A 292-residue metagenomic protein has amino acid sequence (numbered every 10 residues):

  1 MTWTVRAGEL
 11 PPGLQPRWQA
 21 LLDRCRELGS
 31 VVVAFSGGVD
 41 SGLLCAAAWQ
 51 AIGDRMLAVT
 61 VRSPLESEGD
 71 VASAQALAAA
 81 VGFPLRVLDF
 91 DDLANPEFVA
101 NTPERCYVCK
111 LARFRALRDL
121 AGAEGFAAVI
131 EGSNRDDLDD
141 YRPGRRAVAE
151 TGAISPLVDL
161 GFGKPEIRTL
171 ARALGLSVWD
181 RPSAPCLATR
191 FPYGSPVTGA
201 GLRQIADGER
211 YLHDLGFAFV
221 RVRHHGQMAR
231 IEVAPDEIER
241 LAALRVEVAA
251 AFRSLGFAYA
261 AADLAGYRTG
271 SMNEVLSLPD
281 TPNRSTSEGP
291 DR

Functional and structural regions predicted by a protein language model:
T2-A173, D214, A229, E247-F257 (+3 more regions): ATP-dependent adenylation/nucleotidyltransferase module used to activate substrates
V158-L212, G216-V220: Mid-to-C-terminal catalytic subdomains of enzymes that bind/position adenosyl phosphate moieties or nucleic-acid
S183-S195, M228-E232, Y267-M272: Flexible glycine/acidic-rich beta-alpha junction loops that bind and position SAM and/or redox cofactors in anaerobic
P196-L202, A234-E239, M272-L278: Short glycine/threonine-rich loop-to-helix capping motif typified by GTGT followed within a few residues by an Asp-Pro
R203-I205, A243-V246: Charged helix-capping and loop-helix junction motifs
G216-H225, D263-A265: C-terminal boundary motif of the adenylate-forming
H224-G226, R230-A242: A short interface-forming secondary-structure element
L264, R268-P282: Conserved, charge-rich beta-strand/loop surface module that forms ligand/interface-binding patches within domains
